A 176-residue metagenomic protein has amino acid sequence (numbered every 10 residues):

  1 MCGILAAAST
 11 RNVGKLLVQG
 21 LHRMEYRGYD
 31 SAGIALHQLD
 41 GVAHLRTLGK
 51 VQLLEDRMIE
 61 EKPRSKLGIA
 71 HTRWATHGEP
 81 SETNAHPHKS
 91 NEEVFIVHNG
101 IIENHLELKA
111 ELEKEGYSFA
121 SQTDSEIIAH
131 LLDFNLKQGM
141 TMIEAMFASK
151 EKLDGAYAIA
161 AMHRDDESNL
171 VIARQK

Functional and structural regions predicted by a protein language model:
M1-Q175: Conserved short alpha-helical segments that host acidic/polar catalytic motifs at enzyme active sites
